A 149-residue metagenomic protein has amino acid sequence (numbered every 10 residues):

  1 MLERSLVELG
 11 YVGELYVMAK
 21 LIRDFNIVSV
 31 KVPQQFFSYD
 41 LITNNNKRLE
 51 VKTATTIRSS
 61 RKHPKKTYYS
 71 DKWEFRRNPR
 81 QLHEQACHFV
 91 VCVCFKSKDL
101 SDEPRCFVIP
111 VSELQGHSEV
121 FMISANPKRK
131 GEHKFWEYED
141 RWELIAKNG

Functional and structural regions predicted by a protein language model:
M1-G149: Nucleic-acid endonuclease domains
